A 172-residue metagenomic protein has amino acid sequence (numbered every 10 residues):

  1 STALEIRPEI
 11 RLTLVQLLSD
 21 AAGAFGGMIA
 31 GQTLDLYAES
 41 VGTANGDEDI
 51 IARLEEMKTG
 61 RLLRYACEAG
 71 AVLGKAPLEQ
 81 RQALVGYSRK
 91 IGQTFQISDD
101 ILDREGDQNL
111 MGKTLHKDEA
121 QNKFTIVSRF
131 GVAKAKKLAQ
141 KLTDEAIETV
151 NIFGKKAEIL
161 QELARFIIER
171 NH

Functional and structural regions predicted by a protein language model:
S1-H172: All-alpha prenyltransferase/terpene-synthase fold signal
